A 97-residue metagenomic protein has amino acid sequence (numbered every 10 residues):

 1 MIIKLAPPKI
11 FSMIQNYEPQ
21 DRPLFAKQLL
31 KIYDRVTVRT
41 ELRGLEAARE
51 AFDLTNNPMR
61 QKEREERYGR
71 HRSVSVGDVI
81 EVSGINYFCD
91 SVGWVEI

Functional and structural regions predicted by a protein language model:
M1-A6, L54-T55, N86-Y87, W94-I97: Broad hydrophobic/π-residue packing in well-ordered secondary structure
M1-R49: Extended boundary segments
N16, D21, N56-N57, N86: Detector for Asparagine
R39-E65: Short, basic/aromatic beta-hairpin or loop at an interaction surface
R70-I97: Short, compact, well-ordered microdomains
